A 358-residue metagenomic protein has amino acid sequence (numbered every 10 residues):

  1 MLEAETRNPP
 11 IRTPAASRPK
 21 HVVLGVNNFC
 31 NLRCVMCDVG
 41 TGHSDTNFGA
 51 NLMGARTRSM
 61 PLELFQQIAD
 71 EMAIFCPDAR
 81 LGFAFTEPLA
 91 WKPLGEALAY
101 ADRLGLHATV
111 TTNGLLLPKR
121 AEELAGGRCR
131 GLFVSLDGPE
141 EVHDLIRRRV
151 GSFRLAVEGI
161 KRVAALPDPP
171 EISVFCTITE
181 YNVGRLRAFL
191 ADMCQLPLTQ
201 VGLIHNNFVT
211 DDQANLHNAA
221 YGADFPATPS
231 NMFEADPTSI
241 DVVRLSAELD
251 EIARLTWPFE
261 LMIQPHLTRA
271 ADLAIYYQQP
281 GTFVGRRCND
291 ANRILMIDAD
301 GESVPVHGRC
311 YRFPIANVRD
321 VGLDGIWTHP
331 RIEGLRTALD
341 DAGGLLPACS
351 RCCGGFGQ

Functional and structural regions predicted by a protein language model:
M1-G131: Conserved alpha-helical substructure of the radical SAM core
M1-K20, G40, T282-N289, D300-Q358: Flexible mid-to-C-terminal extensions adjoining Fe-S/redox cofactors in radical SAM and related proteins
V23-G25, D38, G82-F85, T111 (+4 more regions): Short beta-strand segments
R33, C76-D78, R128, D168 (+2 more regions): Short loop/turn motifs at secondary-structure junctions
T41, F85, L136, H205 (+1 more regions): Residues that line or immediately flank small-molecule/substrate-binding pockets and catalytic motifs
N51-M53, G131, S135-D137, V142-R287 (+3 more regions): Radical SAM enzyme [4Fe-4S]-AdoMet core and its adjacent flexible, acidic and glycine-rich loops/tails across
A69, G95-A99, A121-L124, I160 (+3 more regions): Short amphipathic alpha-helical segments and helix-helix/interface helices
